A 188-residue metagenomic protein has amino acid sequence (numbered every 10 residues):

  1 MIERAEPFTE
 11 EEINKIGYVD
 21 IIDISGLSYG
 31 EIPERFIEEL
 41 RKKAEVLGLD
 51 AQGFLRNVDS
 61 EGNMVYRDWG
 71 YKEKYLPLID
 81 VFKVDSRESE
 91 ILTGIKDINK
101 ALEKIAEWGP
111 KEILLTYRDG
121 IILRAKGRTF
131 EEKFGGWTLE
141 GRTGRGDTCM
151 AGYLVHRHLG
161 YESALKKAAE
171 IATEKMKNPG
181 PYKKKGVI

Functional and structural regions predicted by a protein language model:
M1-G26, G30-V46: Conserved N-terminal subdomain of the carbohydrate kinase-like
E12, K72, L139: Acidic, amphipathic alpha-helical patches
G26, A51-G53: Short, structured patches in soluble enzyme cores that scaffold and shape functional sites
E45-G48, D80: Residues at the starts of beta-strands that form the adenosine-phosphate
L47-D50, L114: Structural detector of well-ordered beta-strand residues that form the stable sheet scaffold of enzyme domains
G53-L55, R118-G120, G135-T138: Glycine-rich beta-alpha junction loops
N57-T129: Conserved phosphate/ATP/ADP-binding segment of small-molecule kinases
P110, G135-I188: Conserved post-catalytic alpha-helical subdomain immediately downstream of the catalytic base and nucleotide-binding
